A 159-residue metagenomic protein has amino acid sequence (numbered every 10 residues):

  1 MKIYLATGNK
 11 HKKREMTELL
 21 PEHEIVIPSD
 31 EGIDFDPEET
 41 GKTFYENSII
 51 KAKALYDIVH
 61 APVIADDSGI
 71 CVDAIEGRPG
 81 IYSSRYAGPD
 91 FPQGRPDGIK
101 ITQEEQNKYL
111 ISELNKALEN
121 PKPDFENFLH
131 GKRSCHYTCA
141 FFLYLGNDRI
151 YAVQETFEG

Functional and structural regions predicted by a protein language model:
K2-Y4, H11-G159: Anionic-ligand binding patches
